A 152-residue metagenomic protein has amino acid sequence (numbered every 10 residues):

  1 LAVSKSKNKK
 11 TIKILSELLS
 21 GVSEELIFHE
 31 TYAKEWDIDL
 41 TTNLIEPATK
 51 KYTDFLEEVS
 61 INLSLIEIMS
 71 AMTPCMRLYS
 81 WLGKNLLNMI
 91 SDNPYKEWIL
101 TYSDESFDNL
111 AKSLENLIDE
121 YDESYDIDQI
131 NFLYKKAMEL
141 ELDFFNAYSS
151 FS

Functional and structural regions predicted by a protein language model:
L1-K5, E24, F28, S70-S80 (+1 more regions): Alpha-helical bundle segments that constitute or directly flank the non-heme di-iron/ferroxidase center
A2-D54: Hydrophobic/aromatic-rich structural module bridging two neighboring secondary-structure elements via a short loop
A2-S6, S60, G83-I90, Y121 (+1 more regions): Secondary-structure edge/capping motif, primarily at the C-terminal ends of alpha-helices and the immediately following
K9-E24, E57, S64-M72, K96-Y102 (+1 more regions): Alpha-helical scaffold segments that form or flank carboxylate-/histidine-based iron centers
L26-H29, L56, S60, S80-K84 (+2 more regions): A structural signal for well-ordered alpha-helices, especially hydrophobic packing surfaces of coiled-coils
E30-L40, S64, G83-L87, F145-S152: Long, hydrophobic, amphipathic alpha-helical segments used as structural scaffolds
A33-T41, A48-I68, S91-Y95, E123-I127: Acidic/His metal-coordination segments adjacent to aromatic residues that form catalytic metal sites in metalloenzymes
M72-D143: An amphipathic alpha-helical core segment
